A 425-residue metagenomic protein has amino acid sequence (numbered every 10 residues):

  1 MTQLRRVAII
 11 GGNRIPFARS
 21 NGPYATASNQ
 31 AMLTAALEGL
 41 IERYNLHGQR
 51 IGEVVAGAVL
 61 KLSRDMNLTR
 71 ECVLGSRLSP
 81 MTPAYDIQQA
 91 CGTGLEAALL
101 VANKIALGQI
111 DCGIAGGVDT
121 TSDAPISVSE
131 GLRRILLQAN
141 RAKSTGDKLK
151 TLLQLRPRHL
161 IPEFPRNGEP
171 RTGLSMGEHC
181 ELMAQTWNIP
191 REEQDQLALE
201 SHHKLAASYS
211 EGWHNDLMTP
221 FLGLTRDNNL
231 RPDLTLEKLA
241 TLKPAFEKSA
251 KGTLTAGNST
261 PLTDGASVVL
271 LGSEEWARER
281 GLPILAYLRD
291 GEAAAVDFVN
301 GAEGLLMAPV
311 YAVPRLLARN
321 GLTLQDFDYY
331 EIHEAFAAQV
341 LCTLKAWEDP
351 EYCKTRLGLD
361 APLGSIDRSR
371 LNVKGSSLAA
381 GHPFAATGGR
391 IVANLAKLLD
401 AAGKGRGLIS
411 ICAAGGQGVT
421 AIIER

Functional and structural regions predicted by a protein language model:
M1-A27, T151-R166, A240-Y311, R319-N320 (+3 more regions): Condensing-enzyme catalytic core mediating Claisen C-C bond formation in acyl metabolism
N13-I15, A25-A35, R43, R156 (+2 more regions): N-terminal extracellular/periplasmic Venus flytrap/periplasmic-binding protein-like
A25-G113, G117-K143, G212, M218-N228 (+1 more regions): Conserved beta-ketoacyl condensing-enzyme motif
N29-Y44, L68-C72, A97, M176-M183 (+6 more regions): Short, well-ordered amphipathic alpha-helical segments that serve as non-catalytic structural scaffolds within diverse
A58-G113, P157-R158, R171-L174, D233-P261 (+2 more regions): Conserved catalytic cysteine-centered active-site region of acyl-thioester-dependent Claisen-condensing enzymes
Q89-D119, S127, A184-W213, V268-E275 (+3 more regions): Active-site-proximal alpha-helical scaffold in enzymes
C112-L182: Flexible glycine-/small-residue-enriched beta->alpha junction loops that bind anionic phosphate/pyrophosphate groups
V296-A379: Active-site pocket-lining segment
